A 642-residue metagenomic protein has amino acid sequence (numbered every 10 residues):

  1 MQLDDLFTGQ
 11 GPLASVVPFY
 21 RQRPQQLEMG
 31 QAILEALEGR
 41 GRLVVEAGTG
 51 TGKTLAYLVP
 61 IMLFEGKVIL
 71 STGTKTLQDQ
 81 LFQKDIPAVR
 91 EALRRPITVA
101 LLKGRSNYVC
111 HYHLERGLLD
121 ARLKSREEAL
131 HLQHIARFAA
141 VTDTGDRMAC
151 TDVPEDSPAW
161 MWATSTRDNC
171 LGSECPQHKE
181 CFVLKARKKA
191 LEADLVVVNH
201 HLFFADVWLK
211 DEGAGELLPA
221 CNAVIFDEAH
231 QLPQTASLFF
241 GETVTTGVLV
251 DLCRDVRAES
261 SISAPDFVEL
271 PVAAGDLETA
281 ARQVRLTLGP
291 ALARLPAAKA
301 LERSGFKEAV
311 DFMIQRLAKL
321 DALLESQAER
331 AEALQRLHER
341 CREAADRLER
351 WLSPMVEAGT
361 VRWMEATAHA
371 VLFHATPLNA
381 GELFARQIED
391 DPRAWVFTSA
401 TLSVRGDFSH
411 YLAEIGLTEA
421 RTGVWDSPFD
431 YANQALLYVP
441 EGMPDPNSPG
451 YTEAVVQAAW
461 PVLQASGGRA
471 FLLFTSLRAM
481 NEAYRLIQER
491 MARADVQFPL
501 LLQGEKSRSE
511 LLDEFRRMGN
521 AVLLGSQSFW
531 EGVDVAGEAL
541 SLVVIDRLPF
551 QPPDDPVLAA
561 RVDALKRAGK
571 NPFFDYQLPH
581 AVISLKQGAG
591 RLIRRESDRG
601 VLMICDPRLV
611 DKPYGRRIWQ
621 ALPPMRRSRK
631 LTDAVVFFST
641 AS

Functional and structural regions predicted by a protein language model:
M1-V16, G66-D194, F204, V256-S261 (+4 more regions): A substrate-engagement module of RecA-like helicase motors
Q2-V45: Conserved pre-motif I regulatory segment
L34-E35, T54-K67, K84-A88: Walker A/P-loop NTP-binding motif
G39-Y57: Walker A/P-loop
L63, D79, K84-P87, R167-D168 (+2 more regions): Signature of the SF2 helicase/ATPase Hel1-core->accessory helical subdomain module
M161-V196, V207-G215, K319-M443, G450-Q457 (+1 more regions): A contiguous, basic/glycine-rich beta-loop/short-helix subdomain that forms a polymer-engagement track
P440-G450, Q503-L609: Conserved RecA-like P-loop NTPase helicase motor core
T475-G504: Conserved helicase motor "Helicase C" RecA-like lobe of SF1/SF2 P-loop NTPases
